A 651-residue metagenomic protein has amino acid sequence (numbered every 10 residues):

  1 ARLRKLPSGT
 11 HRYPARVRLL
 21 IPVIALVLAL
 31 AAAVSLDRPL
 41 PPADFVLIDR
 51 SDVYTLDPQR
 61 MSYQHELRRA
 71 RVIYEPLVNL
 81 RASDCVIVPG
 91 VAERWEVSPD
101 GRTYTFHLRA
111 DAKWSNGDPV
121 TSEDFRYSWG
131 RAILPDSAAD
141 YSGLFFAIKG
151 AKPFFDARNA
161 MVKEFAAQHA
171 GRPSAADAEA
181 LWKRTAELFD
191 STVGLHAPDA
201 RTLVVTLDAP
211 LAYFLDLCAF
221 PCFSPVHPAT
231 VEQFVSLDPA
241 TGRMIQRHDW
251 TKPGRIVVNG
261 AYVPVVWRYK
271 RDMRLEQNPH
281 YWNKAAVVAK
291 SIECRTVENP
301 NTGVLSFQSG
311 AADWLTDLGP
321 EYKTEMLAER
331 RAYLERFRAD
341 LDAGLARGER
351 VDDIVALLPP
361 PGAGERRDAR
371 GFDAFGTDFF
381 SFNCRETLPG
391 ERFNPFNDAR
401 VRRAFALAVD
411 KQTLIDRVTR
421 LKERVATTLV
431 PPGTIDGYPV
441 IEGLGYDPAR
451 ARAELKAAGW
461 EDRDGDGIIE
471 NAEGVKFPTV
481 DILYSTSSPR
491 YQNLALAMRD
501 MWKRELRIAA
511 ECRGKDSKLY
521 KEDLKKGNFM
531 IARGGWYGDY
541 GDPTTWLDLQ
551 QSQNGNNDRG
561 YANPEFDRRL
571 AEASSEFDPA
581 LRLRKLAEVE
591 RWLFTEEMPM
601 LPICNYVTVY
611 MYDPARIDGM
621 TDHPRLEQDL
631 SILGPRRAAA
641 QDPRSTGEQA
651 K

Functional and structural regions predicted by a protein language model:
P42-Y54, E93, T103-F106, F125-S128 (+6 more regions): Short, well-ordered beta-strand elements
I48-D100, R255-N259: N-terminal lobe/hinge region of extracytoplasmic solute-binding protein
S51-A70, V91, D118, Y141 (+5 more regions): A structural "hinge/loop" feature
R81-A82, A176-R201, T206-E293, E298-T302 (+2 more regions): Gly/Pro-rich hinge or "lid" segments in bacterial periplasmic/extracellular proteins
E93-F154, V204, G303-S309, W314 (+1 more regions): Aromatic- and charge-enriched surface segment that lines or borders ligand/interaction sites
T121-S128, A200-T206, G260-A261, A289-S291 (+5 more regions): Alpha-helical secondary-structure segments
A212, P221, R268, D373-D378 (+5 more regions): Detector for C-terminal structural segments
F220, D249-P253, P279-E349, R499 (+3 more regions): Ligand-site clamp/hinge motif
